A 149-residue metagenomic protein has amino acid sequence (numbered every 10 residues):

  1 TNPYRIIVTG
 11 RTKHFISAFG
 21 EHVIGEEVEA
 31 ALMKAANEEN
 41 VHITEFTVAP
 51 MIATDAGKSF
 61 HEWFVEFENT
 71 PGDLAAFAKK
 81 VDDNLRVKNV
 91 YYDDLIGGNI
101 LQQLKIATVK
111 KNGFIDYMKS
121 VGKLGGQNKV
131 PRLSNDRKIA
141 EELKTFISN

Functional and structural regions predicted by a protein language model:
T1-N149: AMP-binding adenylation
